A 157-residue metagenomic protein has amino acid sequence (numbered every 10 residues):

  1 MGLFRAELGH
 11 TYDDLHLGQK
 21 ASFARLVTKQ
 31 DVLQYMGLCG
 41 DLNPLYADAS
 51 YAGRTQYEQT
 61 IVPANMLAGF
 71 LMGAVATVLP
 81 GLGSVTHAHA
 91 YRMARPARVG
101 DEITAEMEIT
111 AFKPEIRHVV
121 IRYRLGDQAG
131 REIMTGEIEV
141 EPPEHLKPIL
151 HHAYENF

Functional and structural regions predicted by a protein language model:
M1-L3, E7-L17, A97-F157: HotDog/MaoC-like acyl-thioester-processing domains
M1-S84, K147-F157: Hot-dog-fold acyl-thioester-processing enzymes
F23, M93, V140-P142: Hydrophobic residues in beta-strands and at strand termini
L71, M93, M107-I109: Conserved hydrophobic positions within beta-strands
V78-D101, A105: Mid-chain, well-packed structural core segment of small domains
